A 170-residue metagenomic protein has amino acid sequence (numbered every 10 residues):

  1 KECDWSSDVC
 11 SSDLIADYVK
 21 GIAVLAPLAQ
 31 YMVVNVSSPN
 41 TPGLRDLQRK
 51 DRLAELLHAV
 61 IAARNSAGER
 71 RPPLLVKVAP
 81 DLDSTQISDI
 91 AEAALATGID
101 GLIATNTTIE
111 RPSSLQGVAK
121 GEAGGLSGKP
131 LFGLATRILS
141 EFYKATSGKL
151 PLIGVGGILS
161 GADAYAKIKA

Functional and structural regions predicted by a protein language model:
K1-C10: Single conserved hydrophobic/aromatic residue that forms the stacking wall/gate of nucleotide- or nucleobase-binding
S7, N65-L82, K144-G154: Short beta-strand/loop segments at the ligand-binding rim of alpha/beta enzyme cores
S7, S37-P39, K77-D81, T105-I109 (+1 more regions): Active-site beta-loop-alpha junctions enriched in small/polar residues
S12-V19, R45-R52, L75-A96: Active-site glycine- and acidic-residue-rich loops that bind and position anionic ligands or nucleotide-like cofactors
Y18-A26, K50-I61, I87, A91-E92 (+2 more regions): Generic structural signal for well-ordered alpha-helices, preferentially at hydrophobic/aromatic core positions
V34-N35, K77, L102, F142 (+1 more regions): Conserved, mostly hydrophobic/aromatic
P39-R52, E92-L150: Glycine/Thr-rich beta-alpha phosphate-binding loop at enzyme active sites
L82-A96, K144-G148, I158-A170: Catalytic cores of alpha/beta
